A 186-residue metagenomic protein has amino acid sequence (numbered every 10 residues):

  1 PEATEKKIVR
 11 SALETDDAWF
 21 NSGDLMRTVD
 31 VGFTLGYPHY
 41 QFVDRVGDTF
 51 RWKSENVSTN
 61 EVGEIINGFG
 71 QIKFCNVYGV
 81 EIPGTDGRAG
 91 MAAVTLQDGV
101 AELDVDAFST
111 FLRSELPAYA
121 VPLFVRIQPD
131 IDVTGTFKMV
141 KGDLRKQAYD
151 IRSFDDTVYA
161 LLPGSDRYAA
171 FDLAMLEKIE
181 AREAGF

Functional and structural regions predicted by a protein language model:
A3-A120, D130, G135-M139, D143: AMP-binding/adenylate-forming catalytic core of the ANL superfamily
L116-M139, D156-A181: AMP-binding/adenylate-forming catalytic domain of the ANL superfamily
Q147-Y159: A short, polar/charged loop-to-alpha-helix boundary motif
G185-F186: Long, low-complexity intrinsically disordered regulatory regions in eukaryotic signaling/cytoskeletal proteins
